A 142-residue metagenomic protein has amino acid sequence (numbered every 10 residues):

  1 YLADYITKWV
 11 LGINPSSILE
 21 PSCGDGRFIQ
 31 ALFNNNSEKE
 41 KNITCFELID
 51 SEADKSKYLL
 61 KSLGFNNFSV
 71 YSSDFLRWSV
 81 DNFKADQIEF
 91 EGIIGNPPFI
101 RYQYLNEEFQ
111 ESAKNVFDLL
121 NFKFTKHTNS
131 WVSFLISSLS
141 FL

Functional and structural regions predicted by a protein language model:
Y1-L142: SAM-dependent methyltransferase catalytic region
